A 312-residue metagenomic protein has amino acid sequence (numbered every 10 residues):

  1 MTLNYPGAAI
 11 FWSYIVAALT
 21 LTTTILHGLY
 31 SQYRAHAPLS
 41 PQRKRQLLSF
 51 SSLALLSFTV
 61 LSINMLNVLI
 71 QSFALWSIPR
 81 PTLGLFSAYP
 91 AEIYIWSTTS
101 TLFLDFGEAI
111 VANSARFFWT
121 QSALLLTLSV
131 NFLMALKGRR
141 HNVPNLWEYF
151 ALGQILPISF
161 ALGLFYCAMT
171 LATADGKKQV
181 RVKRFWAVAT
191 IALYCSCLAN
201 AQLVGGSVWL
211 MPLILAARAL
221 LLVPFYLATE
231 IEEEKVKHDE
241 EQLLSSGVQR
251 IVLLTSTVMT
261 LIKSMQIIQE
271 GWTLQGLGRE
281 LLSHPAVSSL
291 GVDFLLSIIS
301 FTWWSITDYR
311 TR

Functional and structural regions predicted by a protein language model:
M1-R312: Long, hydrophobic alpha-helical transmembrane bundles and adjoining juxtamembrane helices/loops of multi-pass integral
